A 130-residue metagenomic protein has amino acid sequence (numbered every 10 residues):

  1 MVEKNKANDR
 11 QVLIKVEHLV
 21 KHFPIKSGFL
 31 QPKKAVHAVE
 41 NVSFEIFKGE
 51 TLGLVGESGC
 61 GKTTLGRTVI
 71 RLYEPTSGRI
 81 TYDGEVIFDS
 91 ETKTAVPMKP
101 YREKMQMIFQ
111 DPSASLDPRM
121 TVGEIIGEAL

Functional and structural regions predicted by a protein language model:
M1-L130: ABC transporter nucleotide-binding domains
